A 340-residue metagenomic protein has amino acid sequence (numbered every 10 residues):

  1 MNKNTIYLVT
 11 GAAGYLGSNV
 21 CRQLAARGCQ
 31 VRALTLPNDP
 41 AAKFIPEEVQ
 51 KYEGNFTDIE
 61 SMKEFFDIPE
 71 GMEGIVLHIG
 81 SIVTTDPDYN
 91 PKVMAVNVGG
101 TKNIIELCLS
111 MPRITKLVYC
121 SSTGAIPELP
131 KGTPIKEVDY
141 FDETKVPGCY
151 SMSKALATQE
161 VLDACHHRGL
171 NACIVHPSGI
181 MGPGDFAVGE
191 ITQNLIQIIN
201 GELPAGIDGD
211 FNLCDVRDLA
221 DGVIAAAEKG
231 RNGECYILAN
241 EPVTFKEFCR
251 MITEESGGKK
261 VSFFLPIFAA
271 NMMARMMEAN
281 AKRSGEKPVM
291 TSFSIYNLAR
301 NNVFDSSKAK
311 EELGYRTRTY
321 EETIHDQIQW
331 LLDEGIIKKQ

Functional and structural regions predicted by a protein language model:
I6-R27: N-terminal Rossmann NAD(P)H-binding glycine-rich loop of SDR-like oxidoreductase domains
P40, V49-G99, N103: NAD(P)H-binding glycine-rich loop region in Rossmannoid oxidoreductase-like domains and their noncatalytic homologs
M94-T101, V118-S121, S153-K154, N212: Short alpha-helix in the Rossmann-fold core of NAD(P)-dependent oxidoreductases
G99-G148: Conserved Rossmann-fold NAD(P)-dependent oxidoreductase catalytic core, especially the SDR/UDP-sugar
V146-C173: Active-site Tyr-X1-5-Lys
R168-I174, S178-N212: NAD(P)-dependent short-chain dehydrogenase/reductase
V188-E190, I207-E228, E234: Substrate-positioning beta->alpha
G222-V289, S306, E311, E321-Q340: Mid/C-terminal beta-alpha module of Rossmann-like enzyme folds, strongest in SDR-family dehydrogenases/epimerases
